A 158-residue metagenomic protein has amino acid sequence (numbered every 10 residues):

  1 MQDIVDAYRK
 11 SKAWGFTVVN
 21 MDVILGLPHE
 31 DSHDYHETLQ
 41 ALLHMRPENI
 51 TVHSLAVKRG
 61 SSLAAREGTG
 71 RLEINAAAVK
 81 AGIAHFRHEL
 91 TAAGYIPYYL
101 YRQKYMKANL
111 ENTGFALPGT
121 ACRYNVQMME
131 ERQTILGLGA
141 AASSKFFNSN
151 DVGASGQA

Functional and structural regions predicted by a protein language model:
M1-A158: C-terminal scaffold of the Radical SAM
